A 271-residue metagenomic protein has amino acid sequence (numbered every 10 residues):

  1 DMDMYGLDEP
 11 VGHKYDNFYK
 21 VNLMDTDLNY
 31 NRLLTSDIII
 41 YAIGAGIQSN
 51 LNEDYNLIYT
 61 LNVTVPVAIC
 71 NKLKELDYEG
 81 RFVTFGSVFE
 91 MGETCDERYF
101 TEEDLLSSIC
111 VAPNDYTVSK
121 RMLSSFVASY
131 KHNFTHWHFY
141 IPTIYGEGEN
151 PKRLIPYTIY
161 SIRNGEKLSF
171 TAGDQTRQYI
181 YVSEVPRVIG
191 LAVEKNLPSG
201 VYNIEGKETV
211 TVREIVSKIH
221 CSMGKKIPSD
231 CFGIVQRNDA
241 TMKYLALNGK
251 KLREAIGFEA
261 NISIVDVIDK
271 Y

Functional and structural regions predicted by a protein language model:
D1-S36: N-terminal Rossmann/SDR dinucleotide-binding element
L7, A42-I43, F82-V88, F139-I141: SDR active-site strand-loop-helix element
L23-L61: NAD(P)H-binding glycine-rich loop region in Rossmannoid oxidoreductase-like domains and their noncatalytic homologs
A45-S49, S87-E97, P142-Y145: Active-site segment of SDR-like NAD(P)-dependent oxidoreductases
V67-P113: Conserved Rossmann-fold NAD(P)-dependent oxidoreductase catalytic core, especially the SDR/UDP-sugar
D96-R98, R121, S125-R177, V182-R187 (+2 more regions): NAD(P)-dependent short-chain dehydrogenase/reductase
D115, S119-K120: Active-site helix of classical SDR
I162-E166, F170-Y271: C-terminal substrate-binding subdomain of Rossmann-fold SDR/epimerase-dehydratase oxidoreductases
